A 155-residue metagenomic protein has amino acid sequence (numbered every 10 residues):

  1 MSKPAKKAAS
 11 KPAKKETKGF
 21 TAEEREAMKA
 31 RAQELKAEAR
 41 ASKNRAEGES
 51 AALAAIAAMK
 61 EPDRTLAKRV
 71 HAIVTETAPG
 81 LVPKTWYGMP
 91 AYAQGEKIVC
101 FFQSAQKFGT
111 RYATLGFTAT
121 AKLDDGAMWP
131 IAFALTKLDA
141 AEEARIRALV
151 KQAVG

Functional and structural regions predicted by a protein language model:
M1-G155: Charge-dense, helix-prone N-terminal extensions
